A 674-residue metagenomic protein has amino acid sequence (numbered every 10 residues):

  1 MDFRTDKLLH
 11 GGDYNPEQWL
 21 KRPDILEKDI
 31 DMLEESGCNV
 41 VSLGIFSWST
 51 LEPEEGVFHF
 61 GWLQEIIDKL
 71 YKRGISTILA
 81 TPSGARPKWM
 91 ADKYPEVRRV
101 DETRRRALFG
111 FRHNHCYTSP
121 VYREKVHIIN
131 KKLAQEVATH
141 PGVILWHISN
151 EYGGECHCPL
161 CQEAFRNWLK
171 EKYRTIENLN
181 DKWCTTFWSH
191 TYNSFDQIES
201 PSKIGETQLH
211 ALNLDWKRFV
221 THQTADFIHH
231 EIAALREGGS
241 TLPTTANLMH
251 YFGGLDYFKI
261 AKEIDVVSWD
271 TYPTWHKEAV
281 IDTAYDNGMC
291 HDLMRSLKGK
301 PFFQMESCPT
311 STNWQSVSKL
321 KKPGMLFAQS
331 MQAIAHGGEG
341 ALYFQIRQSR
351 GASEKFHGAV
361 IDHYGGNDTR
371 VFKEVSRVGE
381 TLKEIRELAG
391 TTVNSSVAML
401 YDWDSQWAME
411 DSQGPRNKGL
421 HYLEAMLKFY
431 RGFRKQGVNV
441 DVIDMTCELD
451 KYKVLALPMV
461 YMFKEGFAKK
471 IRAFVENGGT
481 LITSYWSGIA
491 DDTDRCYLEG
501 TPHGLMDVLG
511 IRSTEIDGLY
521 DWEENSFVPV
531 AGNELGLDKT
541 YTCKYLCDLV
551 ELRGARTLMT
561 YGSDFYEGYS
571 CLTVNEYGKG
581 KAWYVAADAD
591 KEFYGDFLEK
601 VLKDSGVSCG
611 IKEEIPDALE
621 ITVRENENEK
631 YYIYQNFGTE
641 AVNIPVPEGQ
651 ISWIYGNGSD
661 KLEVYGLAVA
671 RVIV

Functional and structural regions predicted by a protein language model:
M1-I25, M32-V40: An acidic-aromatic substrate-binding cleft motif
H10-L20, F46-G61, L108-H127, S149-C156 (+6 more regions): The substrate-binding groove and active-site-proximal loops of carbohydrate-active enzymes, especially glycoside
G12, L33, V41, L70 (+9 more regions): Conserved, mostly hydrophobic/aromatic
W19-E35, V126-K132, M249-I260, K322-S330: Short, acidic/polar
L26-R106, A134, H230-G238, Y461-M462: Aromatic-lined substrate-binding rim segments of carbohydrate-active enzymes
T103-M289: Polysaccharide-binding and catalytic clefts of secreted carbohydrate-active enzymes
F195-I198, T241, A261, D265 (+1 more regions): Carbohydrate-binding surfaces of carbohydrate-active enzymes
